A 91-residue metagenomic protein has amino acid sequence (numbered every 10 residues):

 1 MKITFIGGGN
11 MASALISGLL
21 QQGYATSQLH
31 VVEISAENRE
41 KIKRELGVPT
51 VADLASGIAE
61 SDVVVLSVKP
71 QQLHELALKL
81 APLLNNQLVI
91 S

Functional and structural regions predicted by a protein language model:
M1-A52: NAD(P)+-binding Rossmann beta1-loop-alpha1 motif at the extreme N-terminus of oxidoreductases
L46, L54-A59, V63-S91: Rossmann-like NAD(P)(H) cofactor-binding subdomain of soluble oxidoreductases
